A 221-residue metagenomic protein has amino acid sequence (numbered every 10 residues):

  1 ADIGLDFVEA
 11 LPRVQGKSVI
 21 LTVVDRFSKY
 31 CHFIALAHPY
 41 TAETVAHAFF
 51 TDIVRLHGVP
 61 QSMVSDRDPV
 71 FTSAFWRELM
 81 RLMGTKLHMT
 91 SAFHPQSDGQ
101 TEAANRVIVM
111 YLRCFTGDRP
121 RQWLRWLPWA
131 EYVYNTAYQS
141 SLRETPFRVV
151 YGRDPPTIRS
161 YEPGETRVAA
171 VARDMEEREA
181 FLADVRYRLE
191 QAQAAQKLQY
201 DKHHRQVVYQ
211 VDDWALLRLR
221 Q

Functional and structural regions predicted by a protein language model:
D2, A42, A46, F50 (+2 more regions): Domain-scale segment recognizer with a strong primary affinity for retroviral/LTR-retrotransposon integrase
D2-H32: An active-site-proximal beta-strand-loop segment
F7-V8, V19, L36, F49 (+1 more regions): Short beta-alpha junctions and helix-cap segments that line functional grooves
E9-P12, I53, H204-V207: Beta-strand elements of modular eukaryotic interaction domains
Y30-I34, H88-T90: Short small-residue beta-strand/loop micro-motif enriched in glycine and branched aliphatics
A37-T41: A short acidic/small-residue loop/turn micro-motif
L56: Phosphate/ATP-binding catalytic cores across multiple sugar-kinase/actin-like superfamilies, primarily ASKHA
